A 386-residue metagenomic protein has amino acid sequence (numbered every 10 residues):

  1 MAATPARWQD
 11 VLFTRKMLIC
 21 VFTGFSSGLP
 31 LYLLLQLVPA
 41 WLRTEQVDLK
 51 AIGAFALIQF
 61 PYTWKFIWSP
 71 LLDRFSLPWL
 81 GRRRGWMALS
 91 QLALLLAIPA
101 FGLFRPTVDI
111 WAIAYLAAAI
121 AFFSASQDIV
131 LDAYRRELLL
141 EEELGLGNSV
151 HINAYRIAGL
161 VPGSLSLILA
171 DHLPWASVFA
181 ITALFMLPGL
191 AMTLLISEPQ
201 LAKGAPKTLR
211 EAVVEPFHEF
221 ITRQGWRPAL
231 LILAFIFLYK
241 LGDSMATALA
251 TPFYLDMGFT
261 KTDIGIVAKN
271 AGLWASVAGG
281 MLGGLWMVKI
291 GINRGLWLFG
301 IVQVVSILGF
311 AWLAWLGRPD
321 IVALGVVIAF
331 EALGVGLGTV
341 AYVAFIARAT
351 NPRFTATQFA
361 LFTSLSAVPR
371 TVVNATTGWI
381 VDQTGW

Functional and structural regions predicted by a protein language model:
A2-F13, E198-I232: Juxtamembrane intracellular "pre-TM" segments in multi-pass secondary transporters
A3-Y62, L231-F235, Y239-F253, M257 (+1 more regions): Helix-loop boundary and gating motifs at the non-cytosolic
Y62-K65, G145-A170, T363-N374: Glycine-rich segments within core transmembrane alpha-helices of 12-TM secondary carriers
W64-G81, A278-W297, V381-D382: Helix-to-loop junctions at the C-terminal end of transmembrane segments in multipass secondary transporters
M87-T107, I301-P319: C-terminal ends and interior cores of transmembrane alpha-helices in multi-pass membrane transporters/permeases
L89-L96, S177-L195: Symmetry-related core transmembrane helices of the 12-TM Major Facilitator Superfamily/SLC fold
A125-L139, G336-N351: Intracellular juxtamembrane helix-capping segments at the cytosolic ends of symmetry-related transmembrane helices
R294-F345: C-terminal transmembrane helical hairpin of 12-TM major facilitator-type secondary transporters
